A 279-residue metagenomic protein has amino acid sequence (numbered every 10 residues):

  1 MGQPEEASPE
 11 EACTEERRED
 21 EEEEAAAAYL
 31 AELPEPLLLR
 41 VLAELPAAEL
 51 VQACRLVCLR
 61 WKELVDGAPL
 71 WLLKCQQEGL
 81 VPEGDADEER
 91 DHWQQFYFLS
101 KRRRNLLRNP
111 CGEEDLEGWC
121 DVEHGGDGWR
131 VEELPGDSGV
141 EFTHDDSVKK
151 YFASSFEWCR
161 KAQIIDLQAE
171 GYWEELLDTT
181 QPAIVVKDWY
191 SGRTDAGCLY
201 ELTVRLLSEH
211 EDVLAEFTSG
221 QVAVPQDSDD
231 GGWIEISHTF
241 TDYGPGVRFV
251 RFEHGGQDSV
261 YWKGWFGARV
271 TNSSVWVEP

Functional and structural regions predicted by a protein language model:
M1-E44, A53-L56, R60-L99: CRL adaptor-proximal regions
C111-S154: Extracellular glycan-recognition surfaces and repeat-rich motifs
G112, I184-Y190, I236, R248-G256: Extracellular beta-strand-rich recognition modules
V148-K149, E211-V247, S259-Y261: Extracellular carbohydrate recognition and processing domains and analogous Trp-centered ligand-binding platforms
S155-P182, E235-S237: Short beta-strands within extracellular/lumenal beta-sheet-rich domains
F156, S191-L199, S259-Y261: Extended, low-complexity, turn-rich repeat/linker tracts enriched in Gly/Pro/Ser/Thr and Asp/Glu that occur
R193-V222: Extracellular ligand-binding interfaces
C198, D230-G232, Q257-V277: Extracellular carbohydrate recognition
